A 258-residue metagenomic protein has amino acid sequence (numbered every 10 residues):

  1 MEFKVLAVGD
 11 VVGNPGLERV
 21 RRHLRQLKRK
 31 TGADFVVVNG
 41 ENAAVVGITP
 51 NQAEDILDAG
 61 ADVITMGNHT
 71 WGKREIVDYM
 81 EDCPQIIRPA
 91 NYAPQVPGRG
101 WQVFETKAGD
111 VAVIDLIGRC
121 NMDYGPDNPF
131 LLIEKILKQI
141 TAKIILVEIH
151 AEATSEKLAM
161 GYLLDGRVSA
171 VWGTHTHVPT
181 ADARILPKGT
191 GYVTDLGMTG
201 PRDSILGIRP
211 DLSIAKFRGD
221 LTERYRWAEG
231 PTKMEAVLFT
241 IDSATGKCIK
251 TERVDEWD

Functional and structural regions predicted by a protein language model:
M1-D258: Acidic, metal/ion-coordinating pockets
